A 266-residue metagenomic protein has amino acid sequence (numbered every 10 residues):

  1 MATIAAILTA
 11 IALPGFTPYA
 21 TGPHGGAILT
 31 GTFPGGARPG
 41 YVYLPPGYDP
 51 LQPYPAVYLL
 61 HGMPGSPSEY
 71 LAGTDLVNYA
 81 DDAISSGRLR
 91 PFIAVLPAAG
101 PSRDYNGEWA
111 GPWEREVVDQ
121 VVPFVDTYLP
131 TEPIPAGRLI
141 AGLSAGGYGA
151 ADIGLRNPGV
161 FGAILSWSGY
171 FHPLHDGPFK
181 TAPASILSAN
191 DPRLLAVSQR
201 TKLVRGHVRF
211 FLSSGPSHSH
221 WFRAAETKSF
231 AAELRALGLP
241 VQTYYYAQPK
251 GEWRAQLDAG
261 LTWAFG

Functional and structural regions predicted by a protein language model:
M1-P14: Secretory targeting and sorting signals
I11-G266: Non-catalytic cap/lid and distal C-terminal segments of serine-dependent acyl enzymes
